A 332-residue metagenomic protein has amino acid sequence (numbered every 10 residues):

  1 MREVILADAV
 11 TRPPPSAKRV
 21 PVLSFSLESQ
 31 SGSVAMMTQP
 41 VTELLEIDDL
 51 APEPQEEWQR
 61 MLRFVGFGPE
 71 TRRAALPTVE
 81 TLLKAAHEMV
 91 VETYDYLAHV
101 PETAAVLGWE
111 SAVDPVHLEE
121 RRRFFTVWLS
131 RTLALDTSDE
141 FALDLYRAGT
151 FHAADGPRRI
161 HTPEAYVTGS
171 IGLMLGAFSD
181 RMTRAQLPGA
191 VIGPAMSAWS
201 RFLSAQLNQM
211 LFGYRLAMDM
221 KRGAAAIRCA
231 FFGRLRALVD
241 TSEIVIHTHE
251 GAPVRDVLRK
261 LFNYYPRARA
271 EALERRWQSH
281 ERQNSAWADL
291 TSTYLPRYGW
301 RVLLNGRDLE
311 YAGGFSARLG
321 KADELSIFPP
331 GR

Functional and structural regions predicted by a protein language model:
A7-T11, A17, A35: Ala/Thr-enriched low-complexity intrinsically disordered regions
K18, V22-M36: Short, Lys/Arg-enriched N-terminal segments with co-localized hydrophobic residues within the first ~10-30 amino acids
F25, M36-R73: Charged, compositionally biased N-terminal leader segments and the immediate start of the first structured element
T38-V41, L50, Q55-R60, R184-A224: Short terminal or interdomain "cap/linker" segment that borders an active site or interface and mediates
W58-R63, L83-T183: Heme-based O2/NO sensor domains and their adjacent alpha-helical segments, primarily globin folds but also including
R131-L135, A205, Q209, G213 (+1 more regions): Phosphate/oxyanion-binding loops and surfaces in catalytic or ligand/nucleic-acid-binding neighborhoods
D219-R332: Ubiquitin-like/PB1-type beta-grasp interaction modules and other compact soluble beta-rich domains
